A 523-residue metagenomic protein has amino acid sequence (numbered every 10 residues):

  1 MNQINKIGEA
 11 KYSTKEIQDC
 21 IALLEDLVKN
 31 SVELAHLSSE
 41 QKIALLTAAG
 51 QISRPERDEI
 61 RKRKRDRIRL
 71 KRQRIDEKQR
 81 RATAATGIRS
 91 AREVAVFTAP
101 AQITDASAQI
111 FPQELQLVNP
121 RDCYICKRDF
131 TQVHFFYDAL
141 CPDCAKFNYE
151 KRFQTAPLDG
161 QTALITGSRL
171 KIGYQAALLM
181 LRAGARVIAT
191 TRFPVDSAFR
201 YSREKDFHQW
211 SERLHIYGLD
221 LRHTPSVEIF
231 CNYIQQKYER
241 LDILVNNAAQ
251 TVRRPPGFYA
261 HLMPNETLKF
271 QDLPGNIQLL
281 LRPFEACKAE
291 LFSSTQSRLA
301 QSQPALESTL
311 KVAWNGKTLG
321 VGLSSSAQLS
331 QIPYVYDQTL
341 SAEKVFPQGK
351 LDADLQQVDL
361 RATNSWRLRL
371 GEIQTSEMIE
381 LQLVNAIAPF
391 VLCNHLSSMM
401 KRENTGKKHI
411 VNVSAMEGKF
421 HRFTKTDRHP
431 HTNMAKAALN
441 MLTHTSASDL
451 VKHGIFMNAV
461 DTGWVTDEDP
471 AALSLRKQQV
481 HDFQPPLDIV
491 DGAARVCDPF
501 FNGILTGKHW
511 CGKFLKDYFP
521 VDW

Functional and structural regions predicted by a protein language model:
Y149-P194: Canonical Rossmann dinucleotide-binding motif of NAD(H)/NADP(H)-dependent dehydrogenases/reductases, specifically
A183-Y201, H215, I243, R253-F284: Conserved glycine-rich Rossmann-like NAD(P)H-binding loop of the short-chain dehydrogenase/reductase
S211-H215, Y233-N246, F258: A glycine-rich helix->loop->beta "capping" turn within Rossmann-like NAD(P)(H)-dependent oxidoreductase domains
R213, R240, L450-T462, T506-F514: Conserved Rossmann-fold SDR core element
R282, C287-A289, S294-L340, K344-V345 (+1 more regions): C-terminal helical subdomain
C393, A435: Active-site helix of classical SDR
S397, A438, T443-V451, F456: Catalytic Tyr-X3-Lys helix of short-chain dehydrogenase/reductase
